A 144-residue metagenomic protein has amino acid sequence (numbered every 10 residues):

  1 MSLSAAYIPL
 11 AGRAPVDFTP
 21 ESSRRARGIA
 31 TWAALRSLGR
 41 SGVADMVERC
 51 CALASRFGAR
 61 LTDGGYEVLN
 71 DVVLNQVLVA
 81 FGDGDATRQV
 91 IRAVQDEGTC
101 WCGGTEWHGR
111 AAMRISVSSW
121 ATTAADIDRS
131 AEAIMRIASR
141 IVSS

Functional and structural regions predicted by a protein language model:
M1-G64, L69-D71: Active-site C-terminal subdomain of aminotransferase-like
A5-A6, C102-W107, S144: A generic structural motif
A33-A34, L78-V79, M113-V117: Short, hydrophobic beta-strand segments
S37-R40, D83, S119-T123: A generic structural motif
R56, R60-G64, Q89-C100, A133-I141: Generic non-transmembrane alpha-helical segments
Y66-V94: Conserved PLP-binding catalytic core of the aspartate aminotransferase-like
D71-Q76, E97-R114: Conserved PLP cofactor-binding pocket of PLP-dependent enzymes
W107-S144: PLP-dependent enzyme catalytic core of the Aspartate aminotransferase-like
